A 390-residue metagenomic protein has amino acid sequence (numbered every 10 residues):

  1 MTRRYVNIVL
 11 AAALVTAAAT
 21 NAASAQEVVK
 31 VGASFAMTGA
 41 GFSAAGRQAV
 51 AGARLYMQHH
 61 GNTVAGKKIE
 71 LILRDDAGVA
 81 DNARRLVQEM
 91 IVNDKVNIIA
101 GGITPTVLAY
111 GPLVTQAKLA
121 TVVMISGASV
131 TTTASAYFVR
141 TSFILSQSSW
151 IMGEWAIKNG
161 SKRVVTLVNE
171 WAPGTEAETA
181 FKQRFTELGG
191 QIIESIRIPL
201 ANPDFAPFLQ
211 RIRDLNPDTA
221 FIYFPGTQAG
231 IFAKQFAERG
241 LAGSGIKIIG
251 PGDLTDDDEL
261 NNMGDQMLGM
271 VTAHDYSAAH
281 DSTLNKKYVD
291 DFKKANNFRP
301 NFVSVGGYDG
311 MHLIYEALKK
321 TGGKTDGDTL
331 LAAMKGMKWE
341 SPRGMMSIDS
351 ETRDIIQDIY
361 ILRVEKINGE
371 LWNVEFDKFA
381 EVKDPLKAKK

Functional and structural regions predicted by a protein language model:
M1-V9, A19: Bacterial N-terminal signal peptides that target proteins for export
V15-S24: C-terminal segment of classical bacterial N-terminal signal peptides
V28, A44-Q48, H59, T63-T132 (+2 more regions): Beta-alpha junction/loop-to-helix N-cap segments that form part of ligand/metal-binding clefts
V29, K335-K390: Solvent-exposed, acidic/polar segments of extracytosolic/periplasmic ligand-binding ectodomains
V29-Y56, R74-A80, I103, L167-T175 (+3 more regions): Extracytoplasmic "Venus flytrap"
R85, A128-V130, A136-R239, Y276-K287: Extracellular/periplasmic Venus flytrap/periplasmic-binding protein
M90, D94-I103, V122-M124, V165-V168 (+4 more regions): Periplasmic-binding protein-like
A233-Y308, K319-T321, T325, E365-N368 (+1 more regions): Extracellular/periplasmic periplasmic-binding protein-like sensory domains
